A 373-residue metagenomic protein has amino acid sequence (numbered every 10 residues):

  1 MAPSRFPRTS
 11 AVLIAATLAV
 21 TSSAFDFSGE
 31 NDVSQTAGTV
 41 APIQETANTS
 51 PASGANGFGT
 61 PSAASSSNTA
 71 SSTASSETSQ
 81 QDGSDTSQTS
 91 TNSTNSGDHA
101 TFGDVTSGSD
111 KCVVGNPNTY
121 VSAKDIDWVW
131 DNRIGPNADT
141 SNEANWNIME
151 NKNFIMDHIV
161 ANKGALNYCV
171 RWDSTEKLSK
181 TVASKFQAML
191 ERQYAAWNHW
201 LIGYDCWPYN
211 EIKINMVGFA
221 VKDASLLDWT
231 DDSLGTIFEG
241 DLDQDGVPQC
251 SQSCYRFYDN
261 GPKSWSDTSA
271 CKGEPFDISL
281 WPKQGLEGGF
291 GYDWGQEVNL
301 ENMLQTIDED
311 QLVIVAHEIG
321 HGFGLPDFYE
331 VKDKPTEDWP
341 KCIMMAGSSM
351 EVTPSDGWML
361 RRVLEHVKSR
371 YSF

Functional and structural regions predicted by a protein language model:
A2-L242: N-terminal low-structure segments adjacent to metalloprotease catalytic domains across cellular compartments
L18, V105-T106, Q244, P248 (+2 more regions): Processing junctions and N-termini across compartments
N92, G103-G108, G115, K283-G288 (+2 more regions): Metalloprotease/metallohydrolase-associated module, dominated by Zn2+-dependent proteases
L166, E274-D277, W339-P340: Loop/turn elements at helix/coil->beta-strand transitions in domains of secreted/extracellular proteins
L166-Y168, L312, C342: Residue-level detector of short, conserved catalytic/binding motifs and their immediate flanks
E176, K222, G246, Y329 (+1 more regions): Short loop/turn segments at secondary-structure transitions that flank enzyme active sites
Y204-V313: Metzincin-family zinc-dependent endopeptidase catalytic domain
L312-Y329: Active-site recognition of the HExxH zinc-binding catalytic motif
